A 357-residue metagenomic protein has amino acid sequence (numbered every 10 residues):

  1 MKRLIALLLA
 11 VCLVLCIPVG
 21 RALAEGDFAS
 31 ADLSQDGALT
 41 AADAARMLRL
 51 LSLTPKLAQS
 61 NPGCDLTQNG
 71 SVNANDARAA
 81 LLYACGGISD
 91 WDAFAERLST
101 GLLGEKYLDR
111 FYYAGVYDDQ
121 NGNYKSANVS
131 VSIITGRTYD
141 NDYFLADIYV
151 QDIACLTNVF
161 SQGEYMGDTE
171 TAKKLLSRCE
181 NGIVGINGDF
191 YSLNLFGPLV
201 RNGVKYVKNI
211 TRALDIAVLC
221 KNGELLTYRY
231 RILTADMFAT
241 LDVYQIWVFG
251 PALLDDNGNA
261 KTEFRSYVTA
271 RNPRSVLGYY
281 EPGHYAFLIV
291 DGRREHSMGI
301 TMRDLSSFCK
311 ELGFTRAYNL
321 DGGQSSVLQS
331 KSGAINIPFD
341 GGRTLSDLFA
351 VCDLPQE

Functional and structural regions predicted by a protein language model:
L4-G104: Cellulosome-associated attachment modules in secreted, modular CAZymes
A42, N75, N141-L145, C179-E180 (+4 more regions): Extracytoplasmic
S99-T211: Zymogen propeptides
D119, N187-S266: Active-site-adjacent helix-turn-beta-strand microarchitecture at beta-sheet edges that either contains or buttresses
N141-Y143, I153-A154, G223-E224, Y279-A286: Beta-strand-turn-beta hairpins that frame and shape the catalytic cleft of phosphate-ester-processing enzymes
D147-Y149, I186-G188, C220, G278 (+1 more regions): Short beta-strand segments
F160-M166, Y230-D236, V290-R294: Short, solvent-exposed aromatic-acidic interface loops
N194-R212, L219, E263-T315, L320 (+1 more regions): Conserved, well-ordered active-site substructure
